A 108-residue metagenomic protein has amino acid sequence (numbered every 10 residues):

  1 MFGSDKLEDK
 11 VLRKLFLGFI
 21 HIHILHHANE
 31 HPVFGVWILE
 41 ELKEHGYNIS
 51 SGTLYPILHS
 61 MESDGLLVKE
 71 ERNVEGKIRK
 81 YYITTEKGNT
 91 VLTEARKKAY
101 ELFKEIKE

Functional and structural regions predicted by a protein language model:
M1-R13: Short, Lys/Arg-enriched N-terminal segment that forms or immediately precedes the first helix of a structured domain
S4, E62-L67, E86-K87: Extended, well-structured beta-strand/loop surface patches that form recognition or cofactor-anchoring regions within
L12-T53: N-terminal helix-turn-helix DNA-binding core of bacterial DNA-binding proteins
L54-P56, S60-M61: Basic amphipathic alpha-helical segments that dock to polyanions
D64-I78, I83: Beta-hairpin "wing" of winged helix-turn-helix
I78-R96: Basic, amphipathic "hinge/linker" alpha-helix immediately C-terminal to the N-terminal HTH DNA-binding motif
T90-E108: Amphipathic alpha-helical dimerization/coiled-coil segments that flank or bridge DNA-binding/regulatory modules
